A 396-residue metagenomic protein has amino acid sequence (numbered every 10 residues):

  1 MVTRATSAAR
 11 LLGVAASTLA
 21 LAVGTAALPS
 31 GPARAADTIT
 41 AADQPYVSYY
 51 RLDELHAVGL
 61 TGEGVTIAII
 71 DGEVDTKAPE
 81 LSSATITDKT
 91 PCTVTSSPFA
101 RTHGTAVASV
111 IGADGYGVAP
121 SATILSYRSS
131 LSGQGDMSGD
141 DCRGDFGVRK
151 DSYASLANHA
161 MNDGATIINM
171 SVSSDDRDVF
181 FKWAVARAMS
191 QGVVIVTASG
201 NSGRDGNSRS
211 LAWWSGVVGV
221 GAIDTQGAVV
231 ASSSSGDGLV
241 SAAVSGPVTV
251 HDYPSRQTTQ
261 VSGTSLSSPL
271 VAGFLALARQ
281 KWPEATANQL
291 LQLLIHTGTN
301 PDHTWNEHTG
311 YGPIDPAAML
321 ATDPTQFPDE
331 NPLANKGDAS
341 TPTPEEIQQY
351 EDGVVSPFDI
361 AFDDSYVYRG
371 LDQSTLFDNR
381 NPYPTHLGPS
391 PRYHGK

Functional and structural regions predicted by a protein language model:
M1-A16: Bacterial N-terminal signal peptides that target proteins for export
L12-V14, T18-E63, L387, P391-Y393: Protease zymogen maturation seam
H56-I67, E73-T87, T95-F146, S215 (+2 more regions): Subtilisin-like serine protease catalytic core
T66-I70, T123-R128, M161, T166-S171 (+3 more regions): Structural recognition of the beta-strand scaffold that forms the well-ordered cores of secreted hydrolase catalytic
G72-T76, C92-V94, Y116, S130-Q134 (+5 more regions): Solvent-exposed loop/turn segments at secondary-structure junctions within structured extracellular/periplasmic domains
G133-S210, T259, L266: Substrate-binding/access-modulating region of protease and related hydrolase catalytic domains
R209-Q280: Extracellular S/T/G-rich loop segment that most often corresponds to the catalytic His/Ser-adjacent loop
W282-G395: C-terminal subdomain of the subtilisin-like protease fold in secreted/lumenal serine endopeptidases
